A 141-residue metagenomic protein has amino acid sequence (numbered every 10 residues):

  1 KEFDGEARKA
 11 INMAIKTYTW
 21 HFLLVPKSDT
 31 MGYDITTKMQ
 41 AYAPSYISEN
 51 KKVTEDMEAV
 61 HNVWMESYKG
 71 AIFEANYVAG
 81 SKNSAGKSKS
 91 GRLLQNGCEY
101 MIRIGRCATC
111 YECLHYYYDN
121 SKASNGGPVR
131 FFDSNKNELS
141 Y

Functional and structural regions predicted by a protein language model:
K1-Y141: Conserved, single-site charged/polar hotspot
